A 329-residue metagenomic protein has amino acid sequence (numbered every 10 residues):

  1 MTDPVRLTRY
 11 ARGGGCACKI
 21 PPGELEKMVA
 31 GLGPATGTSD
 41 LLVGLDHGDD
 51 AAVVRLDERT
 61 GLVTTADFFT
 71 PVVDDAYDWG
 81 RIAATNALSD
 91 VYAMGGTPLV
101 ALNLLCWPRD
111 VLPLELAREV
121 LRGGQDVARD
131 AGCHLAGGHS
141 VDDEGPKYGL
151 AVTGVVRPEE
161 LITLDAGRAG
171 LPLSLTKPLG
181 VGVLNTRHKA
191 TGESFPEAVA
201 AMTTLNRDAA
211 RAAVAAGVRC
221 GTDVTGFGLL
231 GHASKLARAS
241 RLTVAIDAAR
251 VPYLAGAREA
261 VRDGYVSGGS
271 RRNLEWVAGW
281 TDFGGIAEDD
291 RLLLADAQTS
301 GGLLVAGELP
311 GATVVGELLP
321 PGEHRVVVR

Functional and structural regions predicted by a protein language model:
M1-G13, E24-M28, S39, R109-H134 (+3 more regions): Glycine-/charge-enriched secondary-structure boundary and capping motifs
T2-A93, C133, R168-S174, T313-V314 (+2 more regions): N-terminal glycine-rich phosphate/pyrophosphate-binding loops that anchor nucleotide-derived ligands and cofactors
I20, G154, A306-E308: Short beta-strand-to-loop capping motifs
L41-V43, A51-V54, S89-Y92, Q125 (+5 more regions): A generic local secondary-structure boundary/capping motif
A52-V63, T203-A209, L274-G284: Acidic-glycine-rich active-site phosphate/pyrophosphate-binding loop
E58-V73, D78-R81, T97-A190, S194 (+1 more regions): Glycine-rich anion-binding loops of enzyme active sites
A76-L102, E119-D130, L205-R219, L229-K235: Small-aliphatic-rich amphipathic alpha-helix that forms the alpha element of a beta-alpha
A151-L161, E193-V214, I286: Active-site glycine-rich loop that binds ribose-phosphate moieties when present
